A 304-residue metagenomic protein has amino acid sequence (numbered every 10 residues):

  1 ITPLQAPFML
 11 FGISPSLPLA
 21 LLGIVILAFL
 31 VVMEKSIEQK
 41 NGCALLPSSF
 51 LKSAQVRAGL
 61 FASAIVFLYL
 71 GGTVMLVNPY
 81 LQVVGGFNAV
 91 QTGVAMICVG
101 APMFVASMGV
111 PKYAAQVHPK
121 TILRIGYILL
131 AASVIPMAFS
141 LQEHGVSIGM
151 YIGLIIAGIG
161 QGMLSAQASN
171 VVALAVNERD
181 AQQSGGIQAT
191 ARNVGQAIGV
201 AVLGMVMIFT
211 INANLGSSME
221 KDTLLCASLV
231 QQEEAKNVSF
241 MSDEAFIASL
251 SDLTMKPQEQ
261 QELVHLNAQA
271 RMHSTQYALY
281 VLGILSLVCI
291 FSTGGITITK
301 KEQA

Functional and structural regions predicted by a protein language model:
I1, G23-E38, I290-T297: C-terminal membrane-cytosol helix-exit motif in multi-pass small-molecule transporters
T2-P7: Juxtamembrane "helix-exit" motif on the non-cytosolic side of transmembrane helices
M9-P18, Q39-Q183, G283: Transmembrane core module of solute transporters
I26, M103, S133, G195 (+2 more regions): Alpha-helical transmembrane segments of multipass membrane proteins
S36, N170, L229-A304: Transmembrane-helix exit segments and adjacent C-terminal regions of multi-pass membrane proteins
Q39-S48, S217-M219, K300-A304: Short, Lys/Arg-enriched, Gly/Pro-containing loop segments at transmembrane-helix junctions of multi-pass membrane
F67, G71-M75, L130, Q196-I208 (+2 more regions): Hydrophobic alpha-helical transmembrane segments in multi-pass membrane proteins
M150-N237, G294-G295: Small-residue-rich alpha-helical segments with characteristic i,i+4
